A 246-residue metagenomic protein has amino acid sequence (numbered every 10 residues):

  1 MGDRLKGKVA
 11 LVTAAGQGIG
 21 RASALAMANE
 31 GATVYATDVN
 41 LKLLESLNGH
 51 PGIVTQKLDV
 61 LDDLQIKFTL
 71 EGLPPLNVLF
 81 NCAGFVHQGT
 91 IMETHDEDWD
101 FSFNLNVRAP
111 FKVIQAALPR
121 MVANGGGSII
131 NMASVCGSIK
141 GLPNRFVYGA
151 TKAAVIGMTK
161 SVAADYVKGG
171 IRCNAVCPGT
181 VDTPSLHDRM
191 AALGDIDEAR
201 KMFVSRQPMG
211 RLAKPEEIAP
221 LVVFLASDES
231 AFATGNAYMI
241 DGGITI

Functional and structural regions predicted by a protein language model:
A83-H87, G243: Conserved NAD(P)H cofactor-binding loop of Rossmann-fold oxidoreductase domains
T90-I91, E97-F103, F203: Substrate-binding pocket helix/loop in short-chain dehydrogenase/reductase
F111, R211-I240, T245: C-terminal substrate-recognition "lid" of short-chain dehydrogenase/reductases
I114, T151, T159: Active-site helix of classical SDR
S134: Residue(s) in the substrate-gating loop at a strand-loop-helix junction that position the organic substrate next
V167, R172, A233-G235: Short, small/polar-rich loop/turn modules that mediate ligand/substrate recognition or access, typified
P178-D188: Short, flexible catalytic-loop segment of classical short-chain dehydrogenase/reductase
